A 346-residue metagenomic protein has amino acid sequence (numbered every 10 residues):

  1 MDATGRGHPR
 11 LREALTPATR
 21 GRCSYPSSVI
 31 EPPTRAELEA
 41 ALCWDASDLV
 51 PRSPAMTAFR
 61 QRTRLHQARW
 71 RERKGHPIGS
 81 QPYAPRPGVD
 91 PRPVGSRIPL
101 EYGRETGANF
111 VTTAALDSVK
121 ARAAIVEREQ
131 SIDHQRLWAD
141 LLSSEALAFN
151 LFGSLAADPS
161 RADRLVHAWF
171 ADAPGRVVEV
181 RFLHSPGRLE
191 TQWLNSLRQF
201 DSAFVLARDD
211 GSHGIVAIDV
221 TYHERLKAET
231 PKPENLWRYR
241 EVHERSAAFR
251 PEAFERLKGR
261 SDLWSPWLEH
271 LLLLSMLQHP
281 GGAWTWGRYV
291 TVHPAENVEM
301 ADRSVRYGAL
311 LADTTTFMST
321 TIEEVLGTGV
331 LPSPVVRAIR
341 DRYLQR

Functional and structural regions predicted by a protein language model:
D2-R176, R181: Nuclease-adjacent, charged terminal/linker segments that flank catalytic cores
L11, D302-R346: Polybasic (Lys/Arg-rich)
S143-L147, L194-R198, K258-L268: Phosphate/oxyanion-binding active-site loops and adjacent basic polyanion-contact surfaces
R176-G211: Active-site metal-binding core of divalent-cation-utilizing nuclease and nuclease-like domains
D201-L206, G214-E224, E269: Conserved catalytic cores of phosphodiester-cleaving nucleases, focusing on short active-site segments
A217-D219, G287-A295: Extended hydrophobic secondary-structure segments that form protein cores and membrane-embedded regions
L226-Y289: Acidic, metal/cofactor-coordinating or nucleic-acid-engaging core segments within structured domains
A228-T230, H270, V298-Y307: A short acidic (Asp/Glu
